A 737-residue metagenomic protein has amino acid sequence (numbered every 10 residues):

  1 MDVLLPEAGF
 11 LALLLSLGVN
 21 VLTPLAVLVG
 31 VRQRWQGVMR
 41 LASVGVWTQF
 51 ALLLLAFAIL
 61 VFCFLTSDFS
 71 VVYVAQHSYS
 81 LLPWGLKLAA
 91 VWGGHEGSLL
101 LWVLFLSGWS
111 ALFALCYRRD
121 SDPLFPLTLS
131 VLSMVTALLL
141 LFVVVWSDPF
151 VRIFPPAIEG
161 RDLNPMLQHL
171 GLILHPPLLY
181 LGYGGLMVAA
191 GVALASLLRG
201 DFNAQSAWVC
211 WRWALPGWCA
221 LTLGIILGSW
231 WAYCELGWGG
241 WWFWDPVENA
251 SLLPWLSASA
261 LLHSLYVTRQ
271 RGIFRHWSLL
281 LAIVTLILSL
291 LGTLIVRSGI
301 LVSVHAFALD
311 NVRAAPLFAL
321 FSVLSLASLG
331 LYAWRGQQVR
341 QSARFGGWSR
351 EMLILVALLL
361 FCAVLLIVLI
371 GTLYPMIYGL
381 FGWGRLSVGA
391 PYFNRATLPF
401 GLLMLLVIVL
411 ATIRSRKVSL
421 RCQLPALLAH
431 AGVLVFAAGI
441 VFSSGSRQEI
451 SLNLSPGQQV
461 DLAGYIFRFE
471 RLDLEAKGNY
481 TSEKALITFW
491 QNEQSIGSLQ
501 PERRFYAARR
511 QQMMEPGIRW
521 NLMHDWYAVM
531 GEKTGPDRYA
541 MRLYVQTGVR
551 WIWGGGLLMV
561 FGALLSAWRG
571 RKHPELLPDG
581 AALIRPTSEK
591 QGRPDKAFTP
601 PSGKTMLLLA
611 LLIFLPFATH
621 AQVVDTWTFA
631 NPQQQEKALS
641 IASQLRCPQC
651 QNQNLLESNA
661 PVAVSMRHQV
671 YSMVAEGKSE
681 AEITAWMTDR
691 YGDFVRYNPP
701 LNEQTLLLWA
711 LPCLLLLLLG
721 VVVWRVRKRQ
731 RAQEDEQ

Functional and structural regions predicted by a protein language model:
M1-I584: Solvent-exposed, non-transmembrane regions of integral membrane proteins
R297, R585-P586, R593, T599-G603: N-terminal polybasic/positive-inside topogenic patches
E493-V529, P632-A685: Extracytoplasmic/lumenal ectodomains and periplasmic regions of secretory and membrane proteins
Y527-A540, V674-P700: Juxtamembrane amphipathic/hinge helix adjacent to a transmembrane helix
L576-I584, K590, K604-I613, A732-Q737: Cytoplasmic C-terminal tails of single-pass
P616-A618: N-terminal signal peptide c-region/cleavage motif recognized by signal peptidases
Q622-T628: Cleaved targeting-peptide boundary
M687-V726: Short flanking/linker segments adjacent to small metal-binding domains or redox-active Cys/His motifs
